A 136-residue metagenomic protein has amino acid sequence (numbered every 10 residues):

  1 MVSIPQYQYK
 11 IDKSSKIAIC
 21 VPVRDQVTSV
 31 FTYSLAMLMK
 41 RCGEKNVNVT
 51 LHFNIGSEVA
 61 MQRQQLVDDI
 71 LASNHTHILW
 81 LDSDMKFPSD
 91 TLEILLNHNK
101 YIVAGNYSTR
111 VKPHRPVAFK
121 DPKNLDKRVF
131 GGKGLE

Functional and structural regions predicted by a protein language model:
M1-S57, M61: N-proximal low-complexity "stem/linker" segments adjacent to membrane-targeting elements
S14, S73-T76, K100: Active-site acidic short loop of glycosyltransferases
R24-Q26, N54, M85, L92 (+1 more regions): Residue-level marker for beta-strand->alpha-helix junctions and adjacent short loops that shape enzyme
K40-E44, A72, N97: Secondary-structure boundary motif
Q64-H77: Active-site nucleotide-sugar/metal-binding loop of Leloir-type enzymes
V67, P88-E136: Conserved catalytic core of nucleotide-sugar-dependent glycosyltransferases
N74-K86: Short beta-strand-to-loop acidic/aromatic patch adjacent to the donor-nucleotide binding site
